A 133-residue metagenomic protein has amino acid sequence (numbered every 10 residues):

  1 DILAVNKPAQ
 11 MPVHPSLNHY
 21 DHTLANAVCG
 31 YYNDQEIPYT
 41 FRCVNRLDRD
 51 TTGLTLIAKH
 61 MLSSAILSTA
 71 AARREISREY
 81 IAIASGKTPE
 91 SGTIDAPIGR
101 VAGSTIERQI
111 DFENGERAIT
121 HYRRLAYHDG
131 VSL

Functional and structural regions predicted by a protein language model:
D1-L133: RNA pseudouridine synthases
